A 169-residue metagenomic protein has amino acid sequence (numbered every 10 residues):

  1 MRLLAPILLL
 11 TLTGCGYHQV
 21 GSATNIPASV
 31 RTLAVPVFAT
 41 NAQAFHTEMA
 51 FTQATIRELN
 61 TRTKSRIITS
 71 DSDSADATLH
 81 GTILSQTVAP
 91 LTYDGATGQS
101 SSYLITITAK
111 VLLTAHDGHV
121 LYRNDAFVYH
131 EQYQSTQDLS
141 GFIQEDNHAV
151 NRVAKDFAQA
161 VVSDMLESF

Functional and structural regions predicted by a protein language model:
M1-C15: Sec-dependent bacterial lipoprotein signal peptides
L4, T24, S70, G98-S100: Residues embedded in well-ordered secondary-structure elements
I7-L9, F38-T40, M49-I56, T78-Q86 (+1 more regions): N-terminal start-of-chain detector that recognizes signal peptides and the immediate post-cleavage beginning
C15-K64, D71, V88, D117 (+2 more regions): A structural "domain/chain start" motif
Q43, T47, S101, E145 (+2 more regions): Conserved acidic
T63-R66, D76-N124, H130-H148: Surface-exposed short loop/turn segments
I143-F169: Compositionally biased, intrinsically disordered linkers/stalks adjacent to structured regions
